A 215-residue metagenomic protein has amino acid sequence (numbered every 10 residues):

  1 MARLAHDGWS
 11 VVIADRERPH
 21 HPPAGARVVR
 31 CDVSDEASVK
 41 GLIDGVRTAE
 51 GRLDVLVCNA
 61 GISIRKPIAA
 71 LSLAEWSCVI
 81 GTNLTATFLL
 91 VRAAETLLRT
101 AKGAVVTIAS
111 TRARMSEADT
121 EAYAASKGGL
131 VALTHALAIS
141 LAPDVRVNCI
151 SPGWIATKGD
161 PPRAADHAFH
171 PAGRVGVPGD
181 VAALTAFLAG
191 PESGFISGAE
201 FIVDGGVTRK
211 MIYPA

Functional and structural regions predicted by a protein language model:
M1-V12: Canonical Rossmann dinucleotide-binding motif of NAD(H)/NADP(H)-dependent dehydrogenases/reductases, specifically
P67-I68, E75-S77, D166: Substrate-binding pocket helix/loop in short-chain dehydrogenase/reductase
V91, S126, T134: Active-site helix of classical SDR
T96, A138-P143, G194: Alpha-helical segment proximal to the catalytic Tyr-Lys
S110: Residue(s) in the substrate-gating loop at a strand-loop-helix junction that position the organic substrate next
M115, S197-A215: Short C-terminal tail/terminal secondary-structure segment of NAD(P)H-dependent dehydrogenase/reductase domains
H170-V181, E192: A conserved structural motif in NAD(P)-dependent oxidoreductases
